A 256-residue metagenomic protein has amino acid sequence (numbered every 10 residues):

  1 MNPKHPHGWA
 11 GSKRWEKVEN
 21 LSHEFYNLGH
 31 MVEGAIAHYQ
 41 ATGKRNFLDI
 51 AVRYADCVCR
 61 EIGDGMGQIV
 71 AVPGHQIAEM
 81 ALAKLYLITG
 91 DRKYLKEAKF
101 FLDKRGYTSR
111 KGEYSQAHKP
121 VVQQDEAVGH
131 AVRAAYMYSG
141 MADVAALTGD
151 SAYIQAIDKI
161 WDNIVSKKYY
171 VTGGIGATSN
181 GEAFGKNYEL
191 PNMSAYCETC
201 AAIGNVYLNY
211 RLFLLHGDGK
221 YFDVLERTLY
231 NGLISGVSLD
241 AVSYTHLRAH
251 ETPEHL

Functional and structural regions predicted by a protein language model:
M1, N46-F47, G90-Y94, G106-Y114 (+3 more regions): Proline-centered turn/helix-capping motifs that create local helix->coil transitions or kinks
M1-Q76, M80-G112: Extended ligand-binding groove/face enriched in aromatic
K13-N27, R60-H75, R110-S151, Y169-T178 (+1 more regions): Solvent-exposed loop and edge beta-strand segments that line ligand/cofactor-binding and catalytic clefts
G29-K44, A78-G90, Y136-S151, N163 (+2 more regions): Well-ordered alpha-helical scaffold segments within catalytic/enzyme domains
I50-R53, C57, M137, A156 (+3 more regions): Active-site and adjacent substrate-binding regions of carbohydrate-active enzymes
A146-S166, M193-D240: Catalytic-core region of carbohydrate-active enzymes that cleave or remodel glycosidic bonds
T245-E254: Conserved small/polar residues in nucleotide/adenosyl-binding loops
